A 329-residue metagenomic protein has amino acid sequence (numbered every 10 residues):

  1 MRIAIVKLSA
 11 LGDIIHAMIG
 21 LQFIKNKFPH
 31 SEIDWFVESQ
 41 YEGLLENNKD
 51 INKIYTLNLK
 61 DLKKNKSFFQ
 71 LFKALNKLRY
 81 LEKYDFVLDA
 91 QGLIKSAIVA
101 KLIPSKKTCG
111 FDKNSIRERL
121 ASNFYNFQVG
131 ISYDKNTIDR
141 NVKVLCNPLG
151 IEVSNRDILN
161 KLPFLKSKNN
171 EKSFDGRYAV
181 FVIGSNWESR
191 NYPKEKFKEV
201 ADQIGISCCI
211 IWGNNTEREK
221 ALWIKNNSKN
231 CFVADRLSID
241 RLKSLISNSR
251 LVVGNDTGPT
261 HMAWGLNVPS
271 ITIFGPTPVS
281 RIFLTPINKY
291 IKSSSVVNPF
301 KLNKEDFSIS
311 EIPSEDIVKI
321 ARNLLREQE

Functional and structural regions predicted by a protein language model:
M1-E329: Catalytic machinery of carbohydrate-active enzymes, primarily nucleotide-sugar-dependent glycosyltransferases
